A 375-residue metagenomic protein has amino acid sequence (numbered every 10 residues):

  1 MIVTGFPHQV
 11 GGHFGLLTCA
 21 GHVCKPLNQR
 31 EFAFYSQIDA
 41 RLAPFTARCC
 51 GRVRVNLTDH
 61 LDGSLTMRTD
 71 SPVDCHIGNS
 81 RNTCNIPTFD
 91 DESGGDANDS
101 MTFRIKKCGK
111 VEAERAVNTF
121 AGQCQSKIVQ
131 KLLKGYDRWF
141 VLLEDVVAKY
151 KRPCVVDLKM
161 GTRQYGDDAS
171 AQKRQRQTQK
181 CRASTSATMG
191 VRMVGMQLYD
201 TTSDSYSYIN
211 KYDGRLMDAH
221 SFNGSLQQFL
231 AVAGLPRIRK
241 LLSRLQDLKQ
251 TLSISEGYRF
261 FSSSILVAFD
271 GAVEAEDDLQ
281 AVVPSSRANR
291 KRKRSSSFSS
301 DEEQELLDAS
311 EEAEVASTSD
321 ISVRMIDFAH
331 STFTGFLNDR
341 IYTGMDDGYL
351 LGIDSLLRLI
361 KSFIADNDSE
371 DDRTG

Functional and structural regions predicted by a protein language model:
M1-G375: Polybasic, positively charged surfaces/segments
